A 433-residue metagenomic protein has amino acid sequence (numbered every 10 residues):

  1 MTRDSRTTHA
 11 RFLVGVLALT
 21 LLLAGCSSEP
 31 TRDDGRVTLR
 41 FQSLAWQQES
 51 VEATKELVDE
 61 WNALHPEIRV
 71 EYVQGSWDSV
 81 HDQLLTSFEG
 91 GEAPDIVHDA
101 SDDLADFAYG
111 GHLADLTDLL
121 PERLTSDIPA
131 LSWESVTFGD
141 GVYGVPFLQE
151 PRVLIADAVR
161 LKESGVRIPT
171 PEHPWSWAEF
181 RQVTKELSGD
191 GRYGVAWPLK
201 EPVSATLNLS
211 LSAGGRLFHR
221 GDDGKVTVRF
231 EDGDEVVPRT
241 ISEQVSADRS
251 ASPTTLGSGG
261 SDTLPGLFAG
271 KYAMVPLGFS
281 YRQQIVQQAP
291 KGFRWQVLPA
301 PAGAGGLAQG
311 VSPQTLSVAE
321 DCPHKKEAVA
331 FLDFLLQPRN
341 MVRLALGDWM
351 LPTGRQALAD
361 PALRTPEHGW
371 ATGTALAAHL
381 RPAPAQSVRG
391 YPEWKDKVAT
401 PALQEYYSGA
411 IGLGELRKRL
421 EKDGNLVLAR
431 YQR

Functional and structural regions predicted by a protein language model:
T2-D4, R11-D106, F279, A304 (+5 more regions): Conserved N-terminal structural module of periplasmic/extracytoplasmic solute-binding proteins
A63, S164, E243, A247-A251 (+3 more regions): Extracytoplasmic/periplasmic substrate-recognition and gating elements
Q74-Q83, D102, H173-R181, T254-F268: Short helix-initiation/N-cap motifs at beta->coil->alpha
S101-V153, L209, R294-L298, T365-E367: Hinge/lid segment of periplasmic solute-binding proteins
A114-I128, T170-H173, V195, G215-V236 (+4 more regions): Short, solvent-exposed loop/beta-turn-alpha elements that line the ligand-binding surface or hinge of extracytoplasmic
Y143-F147, R152, A178-T227, Y272: Extracytoplasmic/periplasmic solute-binding protein
T184-E186, D223-L256: Glycine-centered hinge/linker elements that transmit conformational signals in sensory and ligand-binding systems
L346-K397, E405, A429-R433: Long, aromatic- and glycine/proline-rich binding clefts that accommodate carbohydrate-like moieties
